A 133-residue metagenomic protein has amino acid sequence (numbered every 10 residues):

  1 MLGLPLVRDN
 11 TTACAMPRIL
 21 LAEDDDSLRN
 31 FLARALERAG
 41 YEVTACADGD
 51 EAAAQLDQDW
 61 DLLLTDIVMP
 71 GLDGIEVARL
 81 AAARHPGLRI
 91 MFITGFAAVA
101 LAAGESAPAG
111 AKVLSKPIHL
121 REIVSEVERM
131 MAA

Functional and structural regions predicted by a protein language model:
E23: Conserved acidic carboxylate
N30-R38: Charged docking surfaces used in two-component/phosphorelay signaling
A45-L62: Acidic, metal-coordinating helix/loop segments flanking the phosphotransfer/catalytic sites of two-component signaling
D48, D73-V77: Acidic catalytic/metal-coordinating carboxylates
D66: Active-site residues of response regulator receiver
M69-P70: Receiver (REC) domain active-site loop signature in two-component systems and cognate sites in sensor histidine kinases
I118-E128: C-terminal output helix
